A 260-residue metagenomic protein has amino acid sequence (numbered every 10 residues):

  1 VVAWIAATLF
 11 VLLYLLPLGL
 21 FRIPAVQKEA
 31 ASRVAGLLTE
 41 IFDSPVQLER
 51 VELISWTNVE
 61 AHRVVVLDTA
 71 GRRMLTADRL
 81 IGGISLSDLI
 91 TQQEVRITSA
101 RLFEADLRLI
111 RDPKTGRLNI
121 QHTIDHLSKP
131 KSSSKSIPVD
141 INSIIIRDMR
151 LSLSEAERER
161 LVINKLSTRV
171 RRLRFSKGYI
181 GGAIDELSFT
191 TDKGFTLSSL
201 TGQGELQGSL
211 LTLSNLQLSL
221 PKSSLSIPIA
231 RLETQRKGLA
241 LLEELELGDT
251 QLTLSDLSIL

Functional and structural regions predicted by a protein language model:
V1-I41, L107: N-terminal type II signal-anchor transmembrane helix that functions as the membrane-insertion/stop-transfer segment
A3-A7, K129-S132, Q217: Mature-chain termini and adjacent capping regions
T39-R63: Short extracytoplasmic
E40, S44, R63-G178, F189 (+2 more regions): Secondary-structure transition motifs
V46-L48, S199, L213: Short beta-strand-initiation
R50-E52, R171-L173, Q203-E205: Short, exposed beta-strand/loop patches in secreted or surface proteins that constitute
N58, Y179-G182, S209-S214: Short, hydrophobic/aromatic-rich segments at coil-to-beta transitions
M149-L151, I184-L187, L211-L218: Transmembrane beta-strand segments that form the barrel wall of outer-membrane beta-barrel proteins
